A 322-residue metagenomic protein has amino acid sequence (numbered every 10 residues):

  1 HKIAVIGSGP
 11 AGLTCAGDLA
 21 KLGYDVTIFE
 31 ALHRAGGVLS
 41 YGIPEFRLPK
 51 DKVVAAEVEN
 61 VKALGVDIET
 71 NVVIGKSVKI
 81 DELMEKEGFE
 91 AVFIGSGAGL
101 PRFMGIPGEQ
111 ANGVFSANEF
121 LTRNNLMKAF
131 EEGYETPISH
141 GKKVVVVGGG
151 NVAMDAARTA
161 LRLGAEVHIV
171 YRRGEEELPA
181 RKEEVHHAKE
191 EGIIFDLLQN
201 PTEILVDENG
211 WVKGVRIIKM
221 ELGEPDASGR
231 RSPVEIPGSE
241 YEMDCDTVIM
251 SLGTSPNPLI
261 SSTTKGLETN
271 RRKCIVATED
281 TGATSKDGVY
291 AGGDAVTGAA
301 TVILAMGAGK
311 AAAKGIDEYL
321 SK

Functional and structural regions predicted by a protein language model:
H1-I6, K21-L22, Y41, V54 (+3 more regions): FAD-binding core/adjacent interface of flavoenzyme oxidoreductases
V5-I74, R102-E109, E119, D155-L198 (+3 more regions): Beta1-alpha1 glycine-rich phosphate/pyrophosphate-binding loop at the start of Rossmann-like nucleotide-binding domains
I6-P10, G148-G150, D294: Glycine-rich Rossmann-fold phosphate-binding loop(s) that bind the pyrophosphate of adenine dinucleotide cofactors
T70-M84, L198-W211, E221-G223: A conserved short coil-to-beta-strand element within the FAD-binding core of flavoproteins
I94-A98, F195, S261: Extended catalytic-interface subdomain
Q110-G141, P225-A299: FAD-site-proximal beta/loop scaffold in flavoenzymes
I138-R173, E177, Y241-T247, T254 (+4 more regions): Long hydrophobic segments that form regular secondary structure
A156, G292-S321: A conserved FAD-binding loop/helix module that cradles the flavin
